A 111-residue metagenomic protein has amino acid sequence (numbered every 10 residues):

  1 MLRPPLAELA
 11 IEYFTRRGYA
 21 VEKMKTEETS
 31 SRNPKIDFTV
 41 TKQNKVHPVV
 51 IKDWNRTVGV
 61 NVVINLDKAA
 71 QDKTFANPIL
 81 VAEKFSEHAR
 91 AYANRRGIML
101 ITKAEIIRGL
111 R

Functional and structural regions predicted by a protein language model:
M1-R111: Mixed-charge (Asp/Glu-Lys/Arg
